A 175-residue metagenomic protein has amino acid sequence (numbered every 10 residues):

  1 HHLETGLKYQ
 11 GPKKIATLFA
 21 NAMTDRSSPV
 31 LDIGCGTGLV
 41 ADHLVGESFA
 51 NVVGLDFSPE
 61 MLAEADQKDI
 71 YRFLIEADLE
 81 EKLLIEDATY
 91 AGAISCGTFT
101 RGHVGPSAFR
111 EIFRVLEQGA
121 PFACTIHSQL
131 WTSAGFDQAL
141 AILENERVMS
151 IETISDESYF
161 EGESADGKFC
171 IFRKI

Functional and structural regions predicted by a protein language model:
K8-S28: Conserved alpha-helix/loop element of class I SAM-dependent methyltransferases that forms part of the SAM/SAH-binding
L31-K82: Class I SAM-dependent methyltransferase SAM/SAH-binding core
L83-A93: A short acidic, Gly/Pro-enriched loop at the edge of an enzyme's catalytic core that lines a small-molecule cofactor
S95-T98: A short beta-strand submotif of the Rossmann-like class I SAM-dependent methyltransferase core that lines
S107-Q118: A short glycine-rich, Lys/Arg-flanked "PGG" loop and its adjoining helix->strand segment in the class I
G119-H127: Conserved beta-strand signature within the Rossmann-like core of class I S-adenosyl-L-methionine
A134-S155: Conserved Class I S-adenosyl-L-methionine
F160-I175: Core SAM-dependent methyltransferase catalytic element
